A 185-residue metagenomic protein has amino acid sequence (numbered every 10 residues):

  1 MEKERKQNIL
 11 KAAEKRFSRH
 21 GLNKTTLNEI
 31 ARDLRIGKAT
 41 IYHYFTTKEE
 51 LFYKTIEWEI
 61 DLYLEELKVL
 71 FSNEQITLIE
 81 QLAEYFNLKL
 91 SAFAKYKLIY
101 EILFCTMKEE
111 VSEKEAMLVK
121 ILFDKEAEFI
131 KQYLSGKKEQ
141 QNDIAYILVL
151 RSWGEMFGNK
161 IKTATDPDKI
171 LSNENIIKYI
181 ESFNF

Functional and structural regions predicted by a protein language model:
M1-H20, K24-I36, E50: Basic, helix-initiating cap at the start of DNA-binding domains
I9, T47-Y53, L62: Short amphipathic alpha-helical segment with a characteristic S/N-K-E followed by hydrophobic residues
S18, Y42-T46, K54, W58: Base-recognition residues in the alpha-helical recognition helix of bacterial helix-turn-helix
A39: Key DNA-contact positions within bacterial/archaeal DNA-binding proteins
K54, V69-K95, Q141, L148: Hydrophobic alpha-helical connector segments
D61, E65-K68, S112-K138, D143 (+1 more regions): Amphipathic alpha-helical packing segments from all-alpha helical-bundle domains
L90-E128, I161: Short secondary-structure transition hinges
E101-I102, K120, S135-I180: Hydrophobic/aromatic-rich alpha-helical bundle segments in the mid-to-C-terminal region
